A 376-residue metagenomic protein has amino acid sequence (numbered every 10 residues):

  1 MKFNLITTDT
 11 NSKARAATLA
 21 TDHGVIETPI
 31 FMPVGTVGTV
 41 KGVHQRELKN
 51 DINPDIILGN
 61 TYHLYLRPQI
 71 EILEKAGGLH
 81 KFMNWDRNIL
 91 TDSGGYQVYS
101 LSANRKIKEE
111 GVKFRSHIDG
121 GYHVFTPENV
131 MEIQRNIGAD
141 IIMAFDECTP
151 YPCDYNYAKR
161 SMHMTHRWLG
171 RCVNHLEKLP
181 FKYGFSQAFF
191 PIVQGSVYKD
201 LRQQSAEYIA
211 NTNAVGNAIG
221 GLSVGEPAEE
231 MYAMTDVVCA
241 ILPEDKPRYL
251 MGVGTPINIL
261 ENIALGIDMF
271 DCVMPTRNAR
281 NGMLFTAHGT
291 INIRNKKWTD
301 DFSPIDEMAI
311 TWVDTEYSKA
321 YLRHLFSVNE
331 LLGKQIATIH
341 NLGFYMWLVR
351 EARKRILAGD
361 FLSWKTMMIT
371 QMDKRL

Functional and structural regions predicted by a protein language model:
M1-A20, I26-M32, K41-G42, D146-C153 (+1 more regions): C-terminal extensions of enzymes
M1-K182, K296-T299: Non-catalytic, usually N-terminal nucleic-acid engagement modules in DNA/RNA processing proteins
G24, I57, D92, Q134 (+5 more regions): Conserved, mostly hydrophobic/aromatic
P33, H63-L64, Y96-Q97, T149-P150 (+5 more regions): Short, solvent-exposed loop/turn segments at secondary-structure junctions
I70-A76, A279-I293, M346-V349, A358: C-terminal helical cap(s) of enzyme catalytic domains, especially alpha/beta-barrels
N129, I133, I137, R160 (+6 more regions): A non-catalytic, amphipathic alpha-helix used as a structural packing/dimerization or gating element in enzyme scaffolds
Y151-Y155, K159, G216-L222, L331-K334: Glycine- and acidic
H175, L179, Q187-I305: Glycine-rich phosphate/ribose-binding loops and adjacent secondary-structure elements that form binding surfaces
